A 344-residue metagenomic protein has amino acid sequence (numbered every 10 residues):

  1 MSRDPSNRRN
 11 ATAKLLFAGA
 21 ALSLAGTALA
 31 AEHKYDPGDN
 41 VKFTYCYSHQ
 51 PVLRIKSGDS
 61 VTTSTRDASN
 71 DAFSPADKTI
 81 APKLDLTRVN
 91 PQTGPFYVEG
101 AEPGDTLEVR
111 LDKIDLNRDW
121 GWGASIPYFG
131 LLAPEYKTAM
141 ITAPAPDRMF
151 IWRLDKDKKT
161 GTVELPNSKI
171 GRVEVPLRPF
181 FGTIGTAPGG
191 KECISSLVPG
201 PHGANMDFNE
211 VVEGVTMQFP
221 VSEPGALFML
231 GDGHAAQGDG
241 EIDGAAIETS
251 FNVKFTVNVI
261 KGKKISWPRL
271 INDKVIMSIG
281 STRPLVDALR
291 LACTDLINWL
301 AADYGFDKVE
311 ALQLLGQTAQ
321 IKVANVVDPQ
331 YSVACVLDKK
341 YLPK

Functional and structural regions predicted by a protein language model:
D4-F17: N-terminal secretory signal peptides and thylakoid transit peptides that target proteins across membranes
A25-G26: N-terminal signal peptide c-region/cleavage motif recognized by signal peptidases
H33-L84: N-terminal, Lys/Arg-enriched amphipathic/low-complexity engagement segments that precede the first folded domain
P37-C46, D85-T93, I194-H202: Short, structured beta-strand/loop micro-motifs enriched in basic residues and often containing a Trp
A68-I80, I114-S125, G225-A235, A324-V327: Short, Lys/Arg- and Gly-enriched loop/turn segments at beta-strand edges
L116-V211: Intrinsically disordered, low-complexity linker/loop segments enriched in Gly/Pro and charged/polar residues
L177-V286, I297: Conserved mixed alpha/beta catalytic, RNA-binding, or beta-rich assembly cores of soluble enzyme, regulatory
